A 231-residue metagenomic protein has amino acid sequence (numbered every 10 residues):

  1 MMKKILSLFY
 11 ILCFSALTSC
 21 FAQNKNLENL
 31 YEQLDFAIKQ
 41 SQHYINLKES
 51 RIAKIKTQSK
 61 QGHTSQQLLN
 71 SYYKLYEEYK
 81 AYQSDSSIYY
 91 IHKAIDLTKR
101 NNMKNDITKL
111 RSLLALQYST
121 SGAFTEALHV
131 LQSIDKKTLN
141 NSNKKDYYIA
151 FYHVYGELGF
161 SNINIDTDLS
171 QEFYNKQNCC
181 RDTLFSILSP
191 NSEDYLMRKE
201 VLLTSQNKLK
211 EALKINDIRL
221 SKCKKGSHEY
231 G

Functional and structural regions predicted by a protein language model:
M1-F9: Bacterial N-terminal signal peptides that target proteins for export
F9-A16: Bacterial N-terminal signal peptides
C20-G231: A "functional boundary" signal
